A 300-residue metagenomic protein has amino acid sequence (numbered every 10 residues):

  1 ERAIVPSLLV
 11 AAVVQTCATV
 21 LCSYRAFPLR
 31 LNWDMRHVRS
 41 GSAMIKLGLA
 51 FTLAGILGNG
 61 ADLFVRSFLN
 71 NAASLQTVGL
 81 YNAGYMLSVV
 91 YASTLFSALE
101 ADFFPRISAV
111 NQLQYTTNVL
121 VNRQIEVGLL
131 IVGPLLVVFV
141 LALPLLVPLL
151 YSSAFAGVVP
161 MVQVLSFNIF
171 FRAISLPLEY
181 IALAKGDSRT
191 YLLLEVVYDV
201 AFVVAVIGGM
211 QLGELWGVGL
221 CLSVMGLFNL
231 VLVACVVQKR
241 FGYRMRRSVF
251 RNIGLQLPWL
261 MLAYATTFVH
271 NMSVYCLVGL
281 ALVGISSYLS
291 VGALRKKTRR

Functional and structural regions predicted by a protein language model:
E1-A26, A43, L47, Y85 (+3 more regions): Hydrophobic alpha-helical transmembrane segments
E1-R2, S166-V197, C235-F241: Membrane-interface junctions at transmembrane-helix termini in multi-pass inner-membrane proteins
V5, T19-D62, D102-V119, R240-G254: Interhelical loop/hinge segments that connect adjacent transmembrane helices in multipass membrane
P6, S40-F51, F68-V89, A156-P160: Interfacial/gating helices of multi-pass transporter permease domains
V65-F68, T77-F96, E126-L130, N168 (+1 more regions): Alpha-helical transmembrane segments of polytopic membrane transporters and translocases
G84, S88-E126, V132, E179-A184: Helix-loop junctions and terminal segments of transmembrane helices in multi-pass membrane transport/translocation
L95, V121-R172, V203-Q211, Y264 (+1 more regions): Alpha-helical transmembrane segments of multi-pass membrane transport and lipid-handling proteins
Y198, R247-T298: Transmembrane alpha-helical segments of multi-pass transport proteins
